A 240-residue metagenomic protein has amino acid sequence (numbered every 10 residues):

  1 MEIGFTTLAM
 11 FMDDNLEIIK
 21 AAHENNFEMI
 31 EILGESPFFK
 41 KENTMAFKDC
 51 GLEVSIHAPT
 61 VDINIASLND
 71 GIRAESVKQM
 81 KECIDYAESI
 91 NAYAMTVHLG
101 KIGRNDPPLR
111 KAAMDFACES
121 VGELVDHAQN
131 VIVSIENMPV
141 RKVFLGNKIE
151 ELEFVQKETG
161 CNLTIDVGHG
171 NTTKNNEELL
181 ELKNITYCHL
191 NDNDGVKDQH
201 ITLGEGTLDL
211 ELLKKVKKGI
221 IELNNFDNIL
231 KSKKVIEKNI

Functional and structural regions predicted by a protein language model:
M1, E88-Y93, G146-E153, K157-T164 (+1 more regions): Histidine-acidic metal/acid-base catalytic patches
M1-E82, N162: N-terminal pre-domain/capping segments
I3-T7, I30-I32, V54-A58, M95-V97 (+4 more regions): Hydrophobic faces of well-ordered beta-strands that scaffold small-molecule active sites in alpha/beta enzyme cores
A9-N15, M29-E42, N64-S67, G103-N105 (+4 more regions): Acidic-and-aromatic substrate-binding clefts and catalytic sites of carbohydrate-active enzymes
I19-E24, F39-A58, C83-N91, G122-Q129 (+4 more regions): Acidic (Asp/Glu)-rich catalytic clusters
M45-C50, G71-K78, Y93-R104, I135-R141 (+3 more regions): Noncatalytic linker/hinge segments flanking ATPase motor cores
P59-V61, G100, N193: Short connector loops/turns at beta-strand edges and beta->alpha or beta->beta junctions
D70-N162: Active-site acidic/histidine proton-transfer and metal-coordination neighborhood in alpha/beta enzyme cores
